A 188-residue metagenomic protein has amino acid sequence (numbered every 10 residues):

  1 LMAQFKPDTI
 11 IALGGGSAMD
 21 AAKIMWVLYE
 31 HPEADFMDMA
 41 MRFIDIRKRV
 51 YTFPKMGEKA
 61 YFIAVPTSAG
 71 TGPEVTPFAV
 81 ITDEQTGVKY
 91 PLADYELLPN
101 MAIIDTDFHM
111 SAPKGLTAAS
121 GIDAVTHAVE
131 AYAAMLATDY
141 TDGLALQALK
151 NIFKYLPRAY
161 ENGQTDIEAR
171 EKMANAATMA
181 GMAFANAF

Functional and structural regions predicted by a protein language model:
L1-M2, I152: Generic hydrophobic alpha-helical segments
M2-A3, P157: Generic structural signal for well-ordered alpha-helical scaffold segments
A3-I104: Glycine/threonine-rich beta-strand-loop-alpha-helix active-site module that forms ligand/phosphate-binding
P77-N186: Carboxylate- and glycine-rich phosphate/diphosphate-binding segment that chelates Mg2+/Mn2+
